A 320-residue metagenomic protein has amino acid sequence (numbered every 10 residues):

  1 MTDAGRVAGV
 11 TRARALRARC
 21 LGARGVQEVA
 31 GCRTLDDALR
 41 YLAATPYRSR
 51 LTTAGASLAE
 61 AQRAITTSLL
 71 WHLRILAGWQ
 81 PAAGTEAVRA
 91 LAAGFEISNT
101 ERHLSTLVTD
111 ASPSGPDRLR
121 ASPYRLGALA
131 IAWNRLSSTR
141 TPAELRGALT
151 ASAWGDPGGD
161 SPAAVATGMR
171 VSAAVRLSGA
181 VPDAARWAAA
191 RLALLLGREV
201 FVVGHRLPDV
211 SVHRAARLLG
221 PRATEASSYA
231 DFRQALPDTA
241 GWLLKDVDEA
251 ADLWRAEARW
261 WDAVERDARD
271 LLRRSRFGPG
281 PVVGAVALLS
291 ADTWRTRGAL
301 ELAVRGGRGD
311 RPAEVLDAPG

Functional and structural regions predicted by a protein language model:
M1-G320: N-terminal domain-start signal
